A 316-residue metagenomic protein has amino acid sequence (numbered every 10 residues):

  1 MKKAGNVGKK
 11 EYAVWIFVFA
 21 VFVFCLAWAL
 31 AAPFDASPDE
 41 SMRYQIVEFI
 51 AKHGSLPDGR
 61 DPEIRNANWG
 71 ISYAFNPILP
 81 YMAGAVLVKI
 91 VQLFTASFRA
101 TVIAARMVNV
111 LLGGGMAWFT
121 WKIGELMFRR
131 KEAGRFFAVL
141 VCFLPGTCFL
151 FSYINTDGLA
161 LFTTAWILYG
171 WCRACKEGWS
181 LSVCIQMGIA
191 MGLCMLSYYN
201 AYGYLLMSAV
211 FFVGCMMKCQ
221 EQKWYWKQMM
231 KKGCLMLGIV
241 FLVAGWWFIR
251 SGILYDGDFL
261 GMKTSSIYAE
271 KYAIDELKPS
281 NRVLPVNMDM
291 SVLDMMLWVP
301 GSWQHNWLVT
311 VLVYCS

Functional and structural regions predicted by a protein language model:
K9-S41, E48-D58, N68, M236-I253: Transmembrane signal-anchor helices characteristic of membrane glycosylation enzymes that use polyprenol
Y12, A96-R99, T120-F143, F162: Transmembrane-helix signature of polytopic, membrane-embedded enzymes that assemble or transfer cell-envelope glycans
V21, F137-C142, M191-M195: Short helix- or helix-capping micro-motifs that position conserved polar/aromatic residues at function-defining sites
I103-F128, W166: Transmembrane-helix motifs of polytopic, lipid-linked glycan transferases
G146-L159: Short acidic/glycine- and proline-prone juxtamembrane loop motifs at membrane-interface regions of multi-pass membrane
R173-K176, Y204-F241, L254: Perimembrane helix-loop-helix junctions
V183-Y199: Membrane-interface alpha helices of multi-pass inner-membrane proteins
Y255-S316: Membrane-lumen/periplasm interface segments of multi-pass, membrane-embedded glycan/lipid transferases
